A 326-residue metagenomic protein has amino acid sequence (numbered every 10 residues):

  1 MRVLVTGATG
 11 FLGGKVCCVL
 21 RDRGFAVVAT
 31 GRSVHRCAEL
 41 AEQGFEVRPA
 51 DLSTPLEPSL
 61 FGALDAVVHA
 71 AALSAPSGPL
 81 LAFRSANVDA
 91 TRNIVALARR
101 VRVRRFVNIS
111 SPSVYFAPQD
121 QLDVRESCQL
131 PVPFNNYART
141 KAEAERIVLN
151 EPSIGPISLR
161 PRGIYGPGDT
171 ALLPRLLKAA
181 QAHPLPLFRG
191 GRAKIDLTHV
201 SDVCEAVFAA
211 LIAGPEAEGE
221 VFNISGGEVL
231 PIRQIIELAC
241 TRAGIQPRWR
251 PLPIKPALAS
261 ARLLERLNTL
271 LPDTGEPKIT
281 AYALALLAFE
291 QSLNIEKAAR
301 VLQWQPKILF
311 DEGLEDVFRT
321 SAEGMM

Functional and structural regions predicted by a protein language model:
V3-R23: N-terminal Rossmann NAD(P)H-binding glycine-rich loop of SDR-like oxidoreductase domains
F45-D89, L97: NAD(P)H-binding glycine-rich loop region in Rossmannoid oxidoreductase-like domains and their noncatalytic homologs
N93-N136: Conserved Rossmann-fold NAD(P)-dependent oxidoreductase catalytic core, especially the SDR/UDP-sugar
D120-Y165, D169, L185: Catalytic helix-loop patch of NAD(P)-dependent Rossmann-fold dehydrogenases
R139, E143-A144, D169-R175, R189-L211 (+1 more regions): Substrate-positioning beta->alpha
V200, V221, S260-Q305: Conserved C-terminal active-site "lid" loop/helix of NAD(P)H-dependent oxidoreductases that clamps the redox cofactor
A213-P277, F318, M325: Mid/C-terminal beta-alpha module of Rossmann-like enzyme folds, strongest in SDR-family dehydrogenases/epimerases
L293-V301, Q305-M326: Amphipathic terminal alpha-helices
